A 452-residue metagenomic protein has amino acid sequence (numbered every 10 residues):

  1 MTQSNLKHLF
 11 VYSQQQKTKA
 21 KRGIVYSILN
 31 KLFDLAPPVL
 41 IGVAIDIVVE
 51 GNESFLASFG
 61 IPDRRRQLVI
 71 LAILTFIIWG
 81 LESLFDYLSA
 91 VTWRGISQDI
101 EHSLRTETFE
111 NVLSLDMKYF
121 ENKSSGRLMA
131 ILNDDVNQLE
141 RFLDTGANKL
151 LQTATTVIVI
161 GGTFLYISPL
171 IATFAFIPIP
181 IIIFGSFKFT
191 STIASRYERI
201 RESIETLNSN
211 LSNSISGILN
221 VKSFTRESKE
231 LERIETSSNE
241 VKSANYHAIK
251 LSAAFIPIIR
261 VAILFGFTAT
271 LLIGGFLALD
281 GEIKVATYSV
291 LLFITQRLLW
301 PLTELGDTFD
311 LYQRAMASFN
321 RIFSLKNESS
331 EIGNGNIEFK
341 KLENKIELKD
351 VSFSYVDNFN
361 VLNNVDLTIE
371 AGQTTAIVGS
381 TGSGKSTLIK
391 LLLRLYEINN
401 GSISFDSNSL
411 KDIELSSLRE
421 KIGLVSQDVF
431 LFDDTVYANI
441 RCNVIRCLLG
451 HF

Functional and structural regions predicted by a protein language model:
M1-P37, V49-L71, L81, F85-W93 (+11 more regions): Membrane-integrated ABC transporters
S4-N5, S13, W93-R94, L113-I158 (+1 more regions): Juxtamembrane loop-to-helix connectors within ABC transporter transmembrane domains
T18-V43, T75, A90-R94, E140-T155 (+3 more regions): Alpha-helical segments in transporter systems
R22-L29, T145-R199, T270-I283, W300: Transmembrane helices of ABC transporter permease
T75-E82, D86, I179-I183, F187 (+3 more regions): Hydrophobic alpha-helical segments in the permease module
G126, R199-H247, I337: Loop segments that connect adjacent transmembrane helices in multi-pass transporters
S223-R226, K250, I263, F267 (+1 more regions): Cytosolic ends of transmembrane helices, especially the final helix of ABC transmembrane type-1 domains
L271, N334, K340-F452: ABC-type nucleotide-binding domain
